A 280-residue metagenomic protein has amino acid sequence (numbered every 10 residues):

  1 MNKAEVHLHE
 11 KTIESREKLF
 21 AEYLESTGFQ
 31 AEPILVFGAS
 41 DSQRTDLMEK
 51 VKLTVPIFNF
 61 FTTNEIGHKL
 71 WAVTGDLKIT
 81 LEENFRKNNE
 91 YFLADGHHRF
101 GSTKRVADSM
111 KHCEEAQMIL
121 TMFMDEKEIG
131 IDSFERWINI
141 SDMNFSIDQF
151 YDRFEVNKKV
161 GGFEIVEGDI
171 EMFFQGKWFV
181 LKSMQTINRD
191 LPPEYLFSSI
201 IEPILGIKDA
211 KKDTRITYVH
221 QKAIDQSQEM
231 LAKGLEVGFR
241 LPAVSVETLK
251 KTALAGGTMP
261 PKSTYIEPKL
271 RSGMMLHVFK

Functional and structural regions predicted by a protein language model:
M1-K280: Surface-exposed, charge/polar-rich loops and edge strands
